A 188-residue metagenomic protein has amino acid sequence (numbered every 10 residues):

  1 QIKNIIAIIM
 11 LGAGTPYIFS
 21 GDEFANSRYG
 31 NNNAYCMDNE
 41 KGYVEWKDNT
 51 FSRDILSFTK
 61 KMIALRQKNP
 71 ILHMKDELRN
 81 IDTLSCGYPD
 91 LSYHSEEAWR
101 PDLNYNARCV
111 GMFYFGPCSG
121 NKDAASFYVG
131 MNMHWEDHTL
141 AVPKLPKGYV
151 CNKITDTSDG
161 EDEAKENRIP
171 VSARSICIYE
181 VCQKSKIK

Functional and structural regions predicted by a protein language model:
Q1-K3, I8-K188: Carbohydrate-interacting/catalytic domains
